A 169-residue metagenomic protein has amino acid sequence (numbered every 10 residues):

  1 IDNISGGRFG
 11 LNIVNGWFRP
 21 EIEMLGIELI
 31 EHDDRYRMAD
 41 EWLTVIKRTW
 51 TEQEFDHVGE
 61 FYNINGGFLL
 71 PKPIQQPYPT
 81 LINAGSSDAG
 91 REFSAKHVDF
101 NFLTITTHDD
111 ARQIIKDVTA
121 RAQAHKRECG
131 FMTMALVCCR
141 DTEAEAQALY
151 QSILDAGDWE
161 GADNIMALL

Functional and structural regions predicted by a protein language model:
D2-G16: Hydrophobic or amphipathic alpha-helical targeting/insertion segments
F9-I13, T80-A84, D99-L103, C129-L136: Hydrophobic faces of well-ordered beta-strands that scaffold small-molecule active sites in alpha/beta enzyme cores
I13, L25, H32-Q75, T106-L169: An alpha-helical appendage that flanks or caps ligand/catalytic pockets
V14-W17, S86-D88: Short glycine-enriched loops at secondary-structure junctions
R19-E21, G90, C139-T142: Short catalytic/ligand-binding loop motif for oxyanion handling, primarily in non-cytosolic enzymes, centered on
R19-L29: Acidic/polar active-site rim loop that often engages polyanionic ligands
P77, S87-D117: Long hydrophobic segments that form regular secondary structure
